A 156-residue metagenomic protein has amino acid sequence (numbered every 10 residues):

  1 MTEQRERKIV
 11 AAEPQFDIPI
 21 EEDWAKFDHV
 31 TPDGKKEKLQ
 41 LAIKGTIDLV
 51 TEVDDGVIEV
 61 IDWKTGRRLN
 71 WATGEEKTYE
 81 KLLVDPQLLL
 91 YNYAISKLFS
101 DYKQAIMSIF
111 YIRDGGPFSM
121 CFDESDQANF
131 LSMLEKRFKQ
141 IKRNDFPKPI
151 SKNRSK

Functional and structural regions predicted by a protein language model:
M1-T73, S100-A105: Catalytic cores of nuclease domains that cleave nucleic-acid phosphodiester backbones
T73, E80-D85, L89-K156: Metal-dependent nuclease catalytic regions and adjoining charged, substrate-binding loops involved in nucleic-acid end
